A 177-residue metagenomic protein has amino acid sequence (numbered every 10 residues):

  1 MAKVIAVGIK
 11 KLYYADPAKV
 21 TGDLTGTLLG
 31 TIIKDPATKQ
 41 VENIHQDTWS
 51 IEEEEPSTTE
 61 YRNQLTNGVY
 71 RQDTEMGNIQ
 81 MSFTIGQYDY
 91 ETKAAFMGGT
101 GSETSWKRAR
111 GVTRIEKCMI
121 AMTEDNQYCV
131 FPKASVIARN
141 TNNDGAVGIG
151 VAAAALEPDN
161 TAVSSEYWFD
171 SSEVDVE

Functional and structural regions predicted by a protein language model:
A2-Y88, P132-A146: Solvent-exposed edge beta-strands and adjacent loop segments that serve as assembly or binding interfaces
T21-V41, G99-K107, T161-F169: Short secondary-structure boundary segments
E54-P56, G86-Y90, E124-N126, L156-D159: Generic structural motif
E75-N78, W106-G111, D144-V147, A154-P158: Glycine-rich loops and low-complexity Gly/Arg-rich segments that provide flexible linkers or classic glycine-based
Q80-T84, C118-I120, G150-A154: Beta-strand secondary-structure signal
I85-R108: Charged, amphipathic alpha-helical segments
E103-T141: Acidic, glycine-rich flexible loop segments
D125-E177: Mixed-charge, glycine-accented linear interaction segment located at domain edges/termini
